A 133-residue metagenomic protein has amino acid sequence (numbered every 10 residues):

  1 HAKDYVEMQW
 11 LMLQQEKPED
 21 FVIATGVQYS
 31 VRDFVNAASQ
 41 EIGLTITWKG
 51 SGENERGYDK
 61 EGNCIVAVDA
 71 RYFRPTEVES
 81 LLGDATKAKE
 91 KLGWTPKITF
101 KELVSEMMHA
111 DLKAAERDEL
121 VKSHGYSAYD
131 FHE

Functional and structural regions predicted by a protein language model:
H1-E133: C-terminal substrate-binding subdomain of Rossmann-fold SDR/epimerase-dehydratase oxidoreductases
